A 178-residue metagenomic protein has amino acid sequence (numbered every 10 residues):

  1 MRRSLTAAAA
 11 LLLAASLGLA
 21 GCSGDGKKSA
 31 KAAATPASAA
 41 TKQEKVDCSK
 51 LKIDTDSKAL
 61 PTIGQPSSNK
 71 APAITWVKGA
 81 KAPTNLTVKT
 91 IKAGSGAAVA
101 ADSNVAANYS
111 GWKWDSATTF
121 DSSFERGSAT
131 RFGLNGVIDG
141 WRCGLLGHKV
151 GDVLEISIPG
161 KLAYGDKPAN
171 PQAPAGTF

Functional and structural regions predicted by a protein language model:
R2-F178: Cross-family detector of peptidyl-prolyl cis-trans isomerase
